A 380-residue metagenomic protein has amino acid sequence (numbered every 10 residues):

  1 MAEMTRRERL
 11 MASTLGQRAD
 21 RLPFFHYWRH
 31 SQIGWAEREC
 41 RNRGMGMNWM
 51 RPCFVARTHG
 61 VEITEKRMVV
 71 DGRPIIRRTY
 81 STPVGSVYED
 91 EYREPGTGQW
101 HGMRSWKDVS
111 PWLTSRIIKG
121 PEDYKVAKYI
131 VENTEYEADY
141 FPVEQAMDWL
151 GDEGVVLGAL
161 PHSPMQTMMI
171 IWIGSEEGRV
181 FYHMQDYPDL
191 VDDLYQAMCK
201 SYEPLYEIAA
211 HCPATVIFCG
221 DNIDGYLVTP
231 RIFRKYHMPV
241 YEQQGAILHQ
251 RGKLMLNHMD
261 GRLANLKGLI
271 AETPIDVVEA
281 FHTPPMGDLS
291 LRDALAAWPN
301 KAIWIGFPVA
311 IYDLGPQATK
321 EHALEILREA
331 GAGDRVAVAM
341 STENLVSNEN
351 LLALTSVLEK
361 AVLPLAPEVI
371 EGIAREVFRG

Functional and structural regions predicted by a protein language model:
M1-R29, Y124-G380: Active-site loop segments of alpha/beta catalytic cores
R29-V69: Segments that shape or occlude catalytic/ligand-binding pockets
A36-G46, Y88-Q99, E349-S356: Surface-exposed flexible segments
A56-V61, E65, E91, V131 (+1 more regions): Short, glycine/charge-rich beta-strand/loop segments that flank catalytic centers and engage negatively charged groups
G60, D71-R73, Y140: Short solvent-exposed loop/turn micro-motifs enriched in small/polar/acidic residues
T64-V70, I75-R93: Serine/threonine-rich low-complexity intrinsically disordered regions
G85, E89-Y92, H101-M103, T167-I171: Short, conserved acidic/polar surface loops in the N-terminal third of protein domains
T97-P142: A gly/proline- and charged-residue-enriched helix-loop-helix capping module
